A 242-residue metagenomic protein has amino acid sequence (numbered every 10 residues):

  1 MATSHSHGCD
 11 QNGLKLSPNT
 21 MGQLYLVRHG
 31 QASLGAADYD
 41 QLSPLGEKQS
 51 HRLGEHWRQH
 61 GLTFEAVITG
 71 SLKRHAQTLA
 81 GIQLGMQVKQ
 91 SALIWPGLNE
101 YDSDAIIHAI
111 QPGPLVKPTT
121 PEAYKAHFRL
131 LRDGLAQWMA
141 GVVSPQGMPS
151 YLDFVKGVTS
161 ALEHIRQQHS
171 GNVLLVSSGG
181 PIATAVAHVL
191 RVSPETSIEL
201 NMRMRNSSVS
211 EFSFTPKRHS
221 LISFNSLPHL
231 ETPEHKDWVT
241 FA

Functional and structural regions predicted by a protein language model:
H5-G13, G54-L130: Phosphate-coordination/substrate-recognition cap region in phosphate-metabolizing enzymes
Q23-Y25, G30-Q83, G147-V158: Loop-to-helix element that buttresses phosphate recognition and phosphoryl-transfer chemistry
L24, H169-S177: Generic beta-sheet signal
G30, G179, N225-L227: Active-site metal-binding loops of divalent metal-dependent hydrolases
H60-T63, I165-S170: Glycine-rich phosphate-binding loop signature in dinucleotide/nucleotide-binding domains
P118-D153: Short glycine/proline- and acidic residue-enriched helix-loop micro-motifs that form flexible lids or anion-recognition
S193-R218: Domain-level recognition of soluble alpha/beta enzyme cores, biased toward histidine phosphatases/phosphomutases
H219-A242: Acidic, His/Gly-rich catalytic cores of divalent-metal-dependent hydrolytic chemistry
